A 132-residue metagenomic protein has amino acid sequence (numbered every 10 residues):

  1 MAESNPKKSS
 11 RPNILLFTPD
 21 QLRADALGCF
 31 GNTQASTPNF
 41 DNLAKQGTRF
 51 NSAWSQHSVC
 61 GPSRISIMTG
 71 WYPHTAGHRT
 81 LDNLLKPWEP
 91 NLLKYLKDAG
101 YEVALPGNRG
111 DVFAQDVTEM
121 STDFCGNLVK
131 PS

Functional and structural regions predicted by a protein language model:
M1-S132: Formylglycine-dependent sulfatase
